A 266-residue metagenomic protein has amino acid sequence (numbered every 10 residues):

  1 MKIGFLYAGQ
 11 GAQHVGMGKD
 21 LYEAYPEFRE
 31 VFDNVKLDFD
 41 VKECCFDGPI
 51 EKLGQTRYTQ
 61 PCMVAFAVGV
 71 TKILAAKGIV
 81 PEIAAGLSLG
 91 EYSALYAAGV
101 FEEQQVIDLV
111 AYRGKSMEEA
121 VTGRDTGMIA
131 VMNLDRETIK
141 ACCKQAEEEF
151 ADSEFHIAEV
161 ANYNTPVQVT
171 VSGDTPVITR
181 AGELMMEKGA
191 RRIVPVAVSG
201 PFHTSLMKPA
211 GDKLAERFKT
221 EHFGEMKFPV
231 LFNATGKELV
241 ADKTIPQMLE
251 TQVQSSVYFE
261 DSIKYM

Functional and structural regions predicted by a protein language model:
M1-Q145: FabD-like malonyl-/acyl-CoA
G11-A12, K36-F39, A98-S256: Alpha/beta catalytic cores of group-transfer enzymes, especially the acyltransferase/condensing modules of polyketide
S255-M266: A short, acidic, amphipathic alpha-helical segment used as a generic capping/interface helix at domain edges
